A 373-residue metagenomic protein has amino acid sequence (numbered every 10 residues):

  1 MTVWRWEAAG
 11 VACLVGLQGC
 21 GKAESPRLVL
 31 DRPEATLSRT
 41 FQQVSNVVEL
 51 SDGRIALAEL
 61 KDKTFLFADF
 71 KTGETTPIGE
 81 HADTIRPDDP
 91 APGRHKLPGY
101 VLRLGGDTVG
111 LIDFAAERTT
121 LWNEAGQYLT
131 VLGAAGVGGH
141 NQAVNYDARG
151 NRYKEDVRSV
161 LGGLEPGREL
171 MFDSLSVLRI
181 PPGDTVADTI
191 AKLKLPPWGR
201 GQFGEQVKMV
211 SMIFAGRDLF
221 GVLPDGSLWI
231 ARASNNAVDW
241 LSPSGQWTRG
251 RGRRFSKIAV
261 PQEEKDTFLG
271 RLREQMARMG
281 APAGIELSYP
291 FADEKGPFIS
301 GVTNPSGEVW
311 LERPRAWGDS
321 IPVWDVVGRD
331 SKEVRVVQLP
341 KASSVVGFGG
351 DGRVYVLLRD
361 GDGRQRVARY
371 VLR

Functional and structural regions predicted by a protein language model:
M1-A9: Bacterial N-terminal signal peptides that target proteins for export
G10-A12, G53: Composition-driven detection of intrinsically disordered, low-complexity segments
A12-C20: Hydrophobic h-region of N-terminal signal peptides that target proteins for export in Gram-negative bacteria
C20-R373: Eukaryotic scaffold repeat domains enriched in small/polar residues
